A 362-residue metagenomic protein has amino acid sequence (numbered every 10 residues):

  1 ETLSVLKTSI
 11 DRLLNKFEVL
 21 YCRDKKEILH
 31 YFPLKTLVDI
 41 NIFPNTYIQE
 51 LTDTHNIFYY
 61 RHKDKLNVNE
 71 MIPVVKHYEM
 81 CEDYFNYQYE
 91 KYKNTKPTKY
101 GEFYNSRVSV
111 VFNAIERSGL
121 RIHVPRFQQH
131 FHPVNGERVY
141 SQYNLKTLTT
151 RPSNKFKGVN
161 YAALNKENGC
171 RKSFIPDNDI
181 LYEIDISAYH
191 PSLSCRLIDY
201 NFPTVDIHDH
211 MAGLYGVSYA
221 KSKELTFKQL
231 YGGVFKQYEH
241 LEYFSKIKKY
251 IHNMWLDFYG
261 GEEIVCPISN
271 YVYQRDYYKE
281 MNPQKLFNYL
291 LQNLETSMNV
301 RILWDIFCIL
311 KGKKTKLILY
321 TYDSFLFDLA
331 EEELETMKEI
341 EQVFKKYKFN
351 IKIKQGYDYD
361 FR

Functional and structural regions predicted by a protein language model:
E1-I57: Conserved RNase H-like, two-metal-ion catalytic cores of nucleic-acid enzymes
E1-R12, V124-V217, I264-L310, K316-A330 (+1 more regions): Acidic, glycine-rich two-metal-ion catalytic cores of nucleic acid-processing enzymes
E18-H30, D185, K236, L319 (+1 more regions): Short glycine-rich phosphate-binding loop at a beta-alpha junction
K26-I28, A188-H190, D358: Conserved nucleotide-binding/hydrolysis micro-motifs of P-loop NTPases
L37-F103, V108-S118, K157, A163-P283: Helical catalytic core of nucleic-acid polymerases
K96, G119, I306-K311: Structural motif corresponding to the C-terminal cap of alpha-helices
E339-I351: A common structural junction motif
N350-R362: Short proline/glycine- and acidic-rich turn/helix-capping motifs at secondary-structure junctions
